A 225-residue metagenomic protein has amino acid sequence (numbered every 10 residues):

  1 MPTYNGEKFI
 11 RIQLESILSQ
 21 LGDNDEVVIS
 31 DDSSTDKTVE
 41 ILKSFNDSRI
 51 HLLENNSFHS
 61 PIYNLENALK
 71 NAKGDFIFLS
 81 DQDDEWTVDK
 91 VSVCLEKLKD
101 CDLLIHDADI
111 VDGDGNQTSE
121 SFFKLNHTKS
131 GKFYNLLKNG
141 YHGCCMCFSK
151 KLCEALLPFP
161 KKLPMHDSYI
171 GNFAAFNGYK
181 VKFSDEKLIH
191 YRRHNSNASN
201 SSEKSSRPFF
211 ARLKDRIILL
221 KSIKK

Functional and structural regions predicted by a protein language model:
G6-S19: Short, well-formed alpha-helical segments that are part of the catalytic scaffolds of diverse glycosyltransferases
F9-R11, T35-S44, D89: Acidic helix N-cap motif at the loop->helix transition within catalytic regions of sugar-transfer enzymes
S16, D31-E40, S57-F58: A conserved acidic beta->alpha catalytic loop
N24-S33, L53-N55: Short beta-strand/loop segment that forms part of the nucleotide-sugar
N55-A72: Glycine-rich, basic loop-to-helix element that forms the pyrophosphate-binding segment of sugar-nucleotide handling
I77: Short aromatic/hydrophobic "clamp" motif used to bind/position activated sugar donors
V91-T118: Conserved donor NDP-sugar-binding/catalytic core segment of glycosyltransferases
K132-S202: Conserved nucleotide-sugar donor-binding catalytic segment
